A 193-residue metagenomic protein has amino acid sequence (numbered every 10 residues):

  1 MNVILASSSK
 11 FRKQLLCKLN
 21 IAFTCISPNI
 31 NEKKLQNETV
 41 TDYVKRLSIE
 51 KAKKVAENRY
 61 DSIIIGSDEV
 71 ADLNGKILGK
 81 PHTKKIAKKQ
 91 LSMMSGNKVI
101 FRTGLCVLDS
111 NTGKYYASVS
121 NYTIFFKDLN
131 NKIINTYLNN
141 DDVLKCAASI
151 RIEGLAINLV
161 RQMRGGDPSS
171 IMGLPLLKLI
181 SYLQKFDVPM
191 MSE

Functional and structural regions predicted by a protein language model:
N2-I21: N-terminal beta1-alpha1 ligand-phosphate binding loop
V3-I4, V40-E193: Anionic-ligand binding patches
S8, P28, S110: Cofactor-binding loop segments of dinucleotide-utilizing enzymes, especially the Rossmann-like FAD- and NAD(P)+-binding
Q14-K18, L35, E57-N58: Short loop/helix-cap segments at secondary-structure boundaries that form the rim of catalytic
F23-T24, M191: A local structural micro-motif
T24-K33: A short beta-strand-loop structural module common to alpha/beta enzyme folds
K34-L35, I157: Short Asp/Glu-rich motifs
